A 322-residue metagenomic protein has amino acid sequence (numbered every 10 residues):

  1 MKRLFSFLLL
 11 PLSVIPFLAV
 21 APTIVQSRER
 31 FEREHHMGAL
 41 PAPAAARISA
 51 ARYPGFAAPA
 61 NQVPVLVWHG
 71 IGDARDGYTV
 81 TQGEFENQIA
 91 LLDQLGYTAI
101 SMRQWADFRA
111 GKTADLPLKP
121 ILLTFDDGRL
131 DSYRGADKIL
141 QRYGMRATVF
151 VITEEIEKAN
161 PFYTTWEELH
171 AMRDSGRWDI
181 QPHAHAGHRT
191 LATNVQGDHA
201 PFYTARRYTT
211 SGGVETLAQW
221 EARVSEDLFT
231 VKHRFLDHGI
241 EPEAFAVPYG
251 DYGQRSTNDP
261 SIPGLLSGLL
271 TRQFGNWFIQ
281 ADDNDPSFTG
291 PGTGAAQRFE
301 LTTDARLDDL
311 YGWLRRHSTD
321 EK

Functional and structural regions predicted by a protein language model:
M1-L4: Positively charged n-region of N-terminal signal peptides that target proteins for export
S6-T23: Hydrophobic membrane-insertion alpha-helices, especially the h-region of bacterial N-terminal signal peptides
A21-P120, D282-F288, G294-T303, Y311-K322: N-terminal pre-catalytic segment of deacetylase/amide-hydrolase enzymes
R47-P54, A106-R109, S132-A136, N160-R173 (+4 more regions): Alpha-helical scaffolding within the catalytic cores of extracellular/periplasmic polymer-degrading hydrolases
A57-N61, A114-P117, Q141-G144, A171-S175 (+3 more regions): Extracellular/periplasmic catalytic domains that process cell-envelope and extracellular macromolecules
L66-G72, K119-I121, Q141-G253: Metal-dependent polysaccharide deacetylase catalytic core of the NodB/CE4 family, i.e., the active-site-bearing domain
Q104-W105, L118-A136, R142-Y143: Substrate-binding cleft of extracellular glycoside hydrolase catalytic domains
V151, R206-T216, H238-A305: His/Asp/Glu-enriched short active-site or ligand-binding loop at hydrolase and phosphoryl-transfer sites
